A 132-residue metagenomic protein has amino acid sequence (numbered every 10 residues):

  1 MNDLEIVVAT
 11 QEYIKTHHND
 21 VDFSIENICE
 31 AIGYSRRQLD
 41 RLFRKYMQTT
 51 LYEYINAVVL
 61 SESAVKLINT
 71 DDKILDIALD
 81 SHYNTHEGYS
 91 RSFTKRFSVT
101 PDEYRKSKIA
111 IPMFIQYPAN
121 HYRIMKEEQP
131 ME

Functional and structural regions predicted by a protein language model:
M1-N2, R91-E132: …primarily DNA-binding HTH/wHTH and HhH modules…
D3-Q11: Onset of an N-terminal alpha helix
V8, K15-T16, K45-D80, K108-E128: Terminal helix-turn-helix DNA-binding modules in bacterial transcription factors
H17-D22, T50-L51, T100: Short helix/strand-capping hinge loops at secondary-structure junctions that flank key functional elements
S24, F43, N69-R105: Sequence-specific DNA-binding recognition helix
N27-C29: A short alpha-helical element within helix-turn-helix/winged-helix DNA-binding domains across DNA-binding proteins
A31, S35-R36, N84-T85: Short coil turns linking two alpha-helices in DNA-binding domains
L39: Short conserved active-site loop signatures built around small residues
